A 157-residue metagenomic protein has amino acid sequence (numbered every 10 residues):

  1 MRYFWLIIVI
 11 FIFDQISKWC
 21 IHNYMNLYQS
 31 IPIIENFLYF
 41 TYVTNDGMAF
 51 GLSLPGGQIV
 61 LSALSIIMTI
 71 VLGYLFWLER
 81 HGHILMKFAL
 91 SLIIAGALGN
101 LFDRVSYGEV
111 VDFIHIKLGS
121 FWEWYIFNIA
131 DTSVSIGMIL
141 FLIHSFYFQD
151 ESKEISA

Functional and structural regions predicted by a protein language model:
M1-A157: Alpha-helical transmembrane bundles and membrane-interface segments of multipass inner-membrane proteins
